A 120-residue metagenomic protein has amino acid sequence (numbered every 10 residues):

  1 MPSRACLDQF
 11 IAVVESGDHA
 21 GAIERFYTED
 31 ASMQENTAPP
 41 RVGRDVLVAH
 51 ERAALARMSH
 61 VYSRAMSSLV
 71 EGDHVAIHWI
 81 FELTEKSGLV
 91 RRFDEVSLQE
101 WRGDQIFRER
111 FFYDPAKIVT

Functional and structural regions predicted by a protein language model:
M1-D18: Short, aromatic-enriched amphipathic alpha-helices that serve as compact interaction elements
C6, A20-D73: A solvent-exposed, acidic/Ser-Thr-rich amphipathic alpha-helical stretch
D45, S87-V90, I118-T120: A short, polar/proline- and glycine-enriched secondary-structure boundary/capping micro-motif
R57, L83-R92: Short, cysteine-centered beta-strand-loop-beta hairpins and adjacent loop/turn segments enriched in charged/polar
V61-R64, H78, R91-S97: Short, surface-exposed coil-to-beta transition loops
F81-L83, W101: Hydrophobic beta-strand positions in extracellular immunoglobulin-like domains
D94-T120: Short beta-strand edge/turn micro-motifs at domain boundaries
